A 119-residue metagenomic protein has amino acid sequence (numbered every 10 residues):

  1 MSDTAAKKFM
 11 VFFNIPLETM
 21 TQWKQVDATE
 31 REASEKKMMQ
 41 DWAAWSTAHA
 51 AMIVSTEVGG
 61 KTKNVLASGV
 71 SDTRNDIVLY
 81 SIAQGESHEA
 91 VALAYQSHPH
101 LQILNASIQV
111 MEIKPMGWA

Functional and structural regions predicted by a protein language model:
M1-A119: Conserved, structured core segments of small domains
